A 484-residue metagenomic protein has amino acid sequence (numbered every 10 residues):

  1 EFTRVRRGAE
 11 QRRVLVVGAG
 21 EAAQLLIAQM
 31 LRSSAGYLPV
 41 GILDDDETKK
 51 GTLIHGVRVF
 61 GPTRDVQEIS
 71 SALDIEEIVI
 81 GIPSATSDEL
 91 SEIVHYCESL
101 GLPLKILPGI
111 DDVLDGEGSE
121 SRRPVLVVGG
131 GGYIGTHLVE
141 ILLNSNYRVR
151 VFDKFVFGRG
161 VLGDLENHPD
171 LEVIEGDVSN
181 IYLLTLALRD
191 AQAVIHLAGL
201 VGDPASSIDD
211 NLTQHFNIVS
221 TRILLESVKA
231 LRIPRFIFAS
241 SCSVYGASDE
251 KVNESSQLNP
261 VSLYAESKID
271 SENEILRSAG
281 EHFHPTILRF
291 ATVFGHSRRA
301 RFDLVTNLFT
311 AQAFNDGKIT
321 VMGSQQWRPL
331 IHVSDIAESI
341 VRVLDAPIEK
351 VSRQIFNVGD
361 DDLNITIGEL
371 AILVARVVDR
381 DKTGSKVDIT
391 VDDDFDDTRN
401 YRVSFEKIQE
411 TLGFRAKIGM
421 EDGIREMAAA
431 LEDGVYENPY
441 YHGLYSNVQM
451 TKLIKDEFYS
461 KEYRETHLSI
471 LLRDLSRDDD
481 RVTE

Functional and structural regions predicted by a protein language model:
F2-L114: A solvent-exposed beta-alpha-beta segment
H95-E98, L104, V194, I208-F236: NAD(P)-cofactor binding segment of oxidoreductase domains
V113, D203-P204, F238-K251, L263-I269 (+1 more regions): Conserved catalytic-site region of short-chain dehydrogenase/reductase
E120-A193: N-terminal Rossmann/SDR dinucleotide-binding element
H196, R222-L263: Conserved Rossmann-fold NAD(P)-dependent oxidoreductase catalytic core, especially the SDR/UDP-sugar
S241, E272-S297, N307: Conserved beta-loop-beta element that borders a ligand/cofactor-binding pocket
A247, N259-T286, F314-N315: Active-site Tyr-X1-5-Lys
V321-E484: C-terminal substrate-binding subdomain of Rossmann-fold SDR/epimerase-dehydratase oxidoreductases
